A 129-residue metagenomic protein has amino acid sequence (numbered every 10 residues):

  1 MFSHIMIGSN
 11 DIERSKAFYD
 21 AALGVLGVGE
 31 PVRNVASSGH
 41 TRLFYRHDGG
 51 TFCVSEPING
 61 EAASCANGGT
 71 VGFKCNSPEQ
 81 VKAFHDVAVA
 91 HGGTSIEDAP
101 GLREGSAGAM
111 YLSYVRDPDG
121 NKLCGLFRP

Functional and structural regions predicted by a protein language model:
M1-K16, G27, V71, L126-P129: N-terminal beta-strand motif that seeds the catalytic metal site of vicinal oxygen chelate
G8-T51: Core segments of cupin and vicinal oxygen chelate
N10-R14, G72-S113, D117-P118: Vicinal oxygen chelate
G27-V35, G101-E104, F127-P129: Conserved catalytic-core motifs of GNAT/GCN5-like acyltransferases
T41-A83: Long, continuous compositionally biased terminal/linker segments
L43-G49, V115-P118, R128: Active-site beta-strand termini and strand-to-loop segments that position acidic
G50, A109, K122: Glycine-rich acetyl-CoA-binding "A-motif" of GNAT/NAT acetyltransferases
F52-E56, Y114, L123-F127: Conserved beta-strand in the GNAT
